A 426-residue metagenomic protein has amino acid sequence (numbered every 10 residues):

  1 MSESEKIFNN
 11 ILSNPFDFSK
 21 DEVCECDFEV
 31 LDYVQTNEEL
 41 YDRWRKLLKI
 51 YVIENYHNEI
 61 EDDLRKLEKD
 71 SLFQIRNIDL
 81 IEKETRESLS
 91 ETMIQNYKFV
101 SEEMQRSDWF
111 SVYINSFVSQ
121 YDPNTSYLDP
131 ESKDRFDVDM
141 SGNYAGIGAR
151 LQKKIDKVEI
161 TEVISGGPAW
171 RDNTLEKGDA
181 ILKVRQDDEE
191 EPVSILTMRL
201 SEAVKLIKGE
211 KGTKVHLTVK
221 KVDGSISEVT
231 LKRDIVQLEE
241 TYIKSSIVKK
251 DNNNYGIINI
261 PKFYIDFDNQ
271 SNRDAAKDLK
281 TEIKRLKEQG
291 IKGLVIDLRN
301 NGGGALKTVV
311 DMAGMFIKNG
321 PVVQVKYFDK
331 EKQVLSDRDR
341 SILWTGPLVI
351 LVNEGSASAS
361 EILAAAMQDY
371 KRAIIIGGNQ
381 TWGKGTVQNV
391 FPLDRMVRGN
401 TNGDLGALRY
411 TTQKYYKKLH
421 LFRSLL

Functional and structural regions predicted by a protein language model:
M1-H57, G142-E189, Y264-I265: PDZ/PDZ-like domain segments forming the peptide/carboxylate-binding groove, activating on the N-terminal beta-strands
K6, N10-S13, D17, I50-E61 (+9 more regions): Intrinsically disordered or highly flexible coil/loop and linker segments, enriched in small and charged/polar residues
H57, E61-K66, D79-E91, L421-L426: Conserved functional hotspot residues or short segments at active or partner-binding sites across diverse domains
D79-Y144: Long insertion/accessory domains within large nucleic-acid-processing enzymes
E102-E103, S107, T125-Y144, K153-I164 (+2 more regions): Cleft-lining beta-strand/loop regions that shape enzyme active-site pockets
S225-E228, L405-A407, F422: Short, mixed charged/polar active-site loops that provide acid/base catalysis or chelate metal/phosphate cofactors
N402-K418: Short acidic, Pro/Gly- and aromatic-enriched capping/linker segments at domain boundaries
